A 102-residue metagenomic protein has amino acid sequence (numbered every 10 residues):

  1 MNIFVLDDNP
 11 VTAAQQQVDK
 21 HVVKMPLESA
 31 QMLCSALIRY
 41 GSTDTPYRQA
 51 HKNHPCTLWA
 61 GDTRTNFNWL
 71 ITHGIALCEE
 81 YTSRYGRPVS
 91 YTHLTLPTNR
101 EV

Functional and structural regions predicted by a protein language model:
M1-Y81: An N-terminal structural lobe/cap that precedes and organizes the functional/catalytic core across diverse proteins
R39, T98-N99: A very general structural signal that marks isolated residues within well-ordered alpha-helical segments
S83-Y85: Charged, glycine-enriched surface loops/patches that mediate electrostatic binding to polyanionic ligands
R87-S90: Mid-chain, well-packed structural core segment of small domains
T92-T98: Conserved small/polar residues in nucleotide/adenosyl-binding loops
